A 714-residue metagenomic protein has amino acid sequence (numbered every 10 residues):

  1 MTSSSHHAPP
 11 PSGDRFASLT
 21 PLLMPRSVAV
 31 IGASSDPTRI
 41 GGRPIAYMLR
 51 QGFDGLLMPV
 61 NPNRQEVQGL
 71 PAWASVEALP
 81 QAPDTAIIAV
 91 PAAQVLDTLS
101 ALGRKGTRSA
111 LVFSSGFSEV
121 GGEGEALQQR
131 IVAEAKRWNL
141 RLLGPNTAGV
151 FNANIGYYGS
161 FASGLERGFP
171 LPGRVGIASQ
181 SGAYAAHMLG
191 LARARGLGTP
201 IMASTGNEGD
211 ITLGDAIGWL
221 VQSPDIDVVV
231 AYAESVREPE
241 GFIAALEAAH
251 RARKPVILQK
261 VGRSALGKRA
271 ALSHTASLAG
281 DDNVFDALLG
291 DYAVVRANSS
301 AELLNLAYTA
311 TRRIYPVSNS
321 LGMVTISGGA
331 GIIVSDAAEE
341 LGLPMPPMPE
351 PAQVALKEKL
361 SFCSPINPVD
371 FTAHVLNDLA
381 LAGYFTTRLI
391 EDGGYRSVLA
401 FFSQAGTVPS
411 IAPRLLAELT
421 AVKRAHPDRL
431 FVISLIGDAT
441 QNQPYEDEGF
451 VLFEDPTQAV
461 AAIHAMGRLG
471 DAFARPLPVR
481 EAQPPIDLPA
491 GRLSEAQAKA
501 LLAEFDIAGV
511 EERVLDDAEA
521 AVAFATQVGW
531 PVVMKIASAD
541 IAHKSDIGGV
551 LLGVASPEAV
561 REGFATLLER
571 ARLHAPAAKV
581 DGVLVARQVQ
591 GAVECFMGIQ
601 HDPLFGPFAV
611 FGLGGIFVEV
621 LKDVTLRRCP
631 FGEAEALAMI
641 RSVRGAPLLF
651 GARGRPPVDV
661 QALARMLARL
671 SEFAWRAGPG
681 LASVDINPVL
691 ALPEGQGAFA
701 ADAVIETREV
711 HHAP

Functional and structural regions predicted by a protein language model:
M1-P714: Catalytic-core regions of core metabolic enzymes, especially those transforming organic acids/acyl-group intermediates
